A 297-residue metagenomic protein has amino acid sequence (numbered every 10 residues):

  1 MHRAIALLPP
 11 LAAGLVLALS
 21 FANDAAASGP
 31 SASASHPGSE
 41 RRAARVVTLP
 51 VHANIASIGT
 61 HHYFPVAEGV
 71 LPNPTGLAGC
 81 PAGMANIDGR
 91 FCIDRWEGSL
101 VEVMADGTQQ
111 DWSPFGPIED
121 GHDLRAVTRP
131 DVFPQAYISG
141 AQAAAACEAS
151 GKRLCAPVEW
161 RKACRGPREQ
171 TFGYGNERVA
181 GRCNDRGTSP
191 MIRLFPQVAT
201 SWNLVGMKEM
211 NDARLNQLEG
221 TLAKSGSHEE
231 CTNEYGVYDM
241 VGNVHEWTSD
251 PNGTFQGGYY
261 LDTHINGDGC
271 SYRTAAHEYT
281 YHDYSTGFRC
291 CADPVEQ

Functional and structural regions predicted by a protein language model:
M1-L11: Bacterial N-terminal signal peptides that target proteins for export
P9-S20: Bacterial N-terminal signal peptides
S20-H36: Signal peptide processing junction and immediate N-terminal pro/mature segment of secreted/exported proteins
A32-G83: N-terminal module-boundary/linker segments of secreted carbohydrate-active enzymes
Y63-A144, E148-S150, A163, G242: A short glycine-rich, aromatic-capped structural motif
C80-P81, R273-Y279: Short, P/G- and charge-enriched loop/turn segments at secondary-structure junctions
G140-T274, Y284: Functional-site microenvironments in short loops/helix caps that host divalent-cation chemistry
S285-Q297: Short, structured beta-strand segments at or near domain termini in extracellular proteins/domains
